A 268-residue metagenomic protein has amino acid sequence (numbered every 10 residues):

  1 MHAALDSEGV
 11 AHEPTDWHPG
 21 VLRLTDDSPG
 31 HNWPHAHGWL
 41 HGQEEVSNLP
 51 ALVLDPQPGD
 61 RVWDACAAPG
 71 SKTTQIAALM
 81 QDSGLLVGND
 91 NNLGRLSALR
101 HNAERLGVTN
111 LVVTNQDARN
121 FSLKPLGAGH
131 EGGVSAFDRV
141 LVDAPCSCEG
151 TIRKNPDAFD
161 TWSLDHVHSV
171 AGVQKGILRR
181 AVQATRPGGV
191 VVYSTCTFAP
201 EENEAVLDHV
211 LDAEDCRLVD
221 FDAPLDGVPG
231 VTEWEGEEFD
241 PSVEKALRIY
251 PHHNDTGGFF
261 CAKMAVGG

Functional and structural regions predicted by a protein language model:
M1-G268: S-adenosylmethionine
